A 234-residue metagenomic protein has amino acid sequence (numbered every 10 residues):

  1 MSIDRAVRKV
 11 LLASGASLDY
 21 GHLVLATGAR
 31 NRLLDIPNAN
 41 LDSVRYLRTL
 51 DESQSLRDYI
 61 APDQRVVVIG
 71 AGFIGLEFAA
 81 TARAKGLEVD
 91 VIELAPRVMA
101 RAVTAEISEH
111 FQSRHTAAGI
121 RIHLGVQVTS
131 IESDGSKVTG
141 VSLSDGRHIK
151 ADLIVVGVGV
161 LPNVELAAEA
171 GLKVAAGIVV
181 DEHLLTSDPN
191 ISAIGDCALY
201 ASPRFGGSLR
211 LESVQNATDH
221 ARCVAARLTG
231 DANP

Functional and structural regions predicted by a protein language model:
M1-I3, V10, L18, K85-V180 (+1 more regions): A Rossmann-like FAD-binding core segment of flavoenzymes
M1-N38, S136: A conserved beta-strand/loop capping segment in the N-terminal third of enzymes that catalyze redox or closely related
Y20, A26-T27, L33, I69 (+3 more regions): Short, well-ordered coil/turn residues at beta-beta hairpins and beta-strand->alpha-helix junctions within
T27-K85: Glycine-rich dinucleotide-binding loop and its adjacent helix/turn
N40-P62, G135-S142, R147-A226: FAD-site-proximal beta/loop scaffold in flavoenzymes
